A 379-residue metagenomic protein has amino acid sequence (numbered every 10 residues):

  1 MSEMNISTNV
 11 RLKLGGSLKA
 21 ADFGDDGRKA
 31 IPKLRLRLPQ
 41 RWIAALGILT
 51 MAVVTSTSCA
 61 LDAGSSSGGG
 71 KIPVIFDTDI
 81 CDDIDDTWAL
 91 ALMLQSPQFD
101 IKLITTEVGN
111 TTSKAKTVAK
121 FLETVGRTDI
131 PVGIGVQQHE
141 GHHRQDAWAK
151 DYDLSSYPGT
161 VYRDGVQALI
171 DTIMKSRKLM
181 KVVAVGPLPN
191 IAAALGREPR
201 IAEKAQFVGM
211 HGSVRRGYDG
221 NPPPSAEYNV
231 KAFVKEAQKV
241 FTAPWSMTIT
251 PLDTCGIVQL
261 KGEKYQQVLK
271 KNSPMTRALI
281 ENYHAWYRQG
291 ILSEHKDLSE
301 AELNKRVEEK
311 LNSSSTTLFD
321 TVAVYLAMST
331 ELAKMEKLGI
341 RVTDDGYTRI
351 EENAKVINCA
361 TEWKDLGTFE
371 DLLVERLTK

Functional and structural regions predicted by a protein language model:
V10-K13, L18, F23-L46: Bacterial N-terminal signal peptides that target proteins for export
K19-A20, R28-I31, M51, G68 (+2 more regions): Intrinsically disordered, low-complexity, compositionally biased regions/tails
F23-G24, A52-T55, A91, A194: Ubiquitous "structural anchor" signal
I43-S56: Bacterial N-terminal signal peptides
A60-K379: N-terminal acidic, glycine/proline-rich low-complexity segments
